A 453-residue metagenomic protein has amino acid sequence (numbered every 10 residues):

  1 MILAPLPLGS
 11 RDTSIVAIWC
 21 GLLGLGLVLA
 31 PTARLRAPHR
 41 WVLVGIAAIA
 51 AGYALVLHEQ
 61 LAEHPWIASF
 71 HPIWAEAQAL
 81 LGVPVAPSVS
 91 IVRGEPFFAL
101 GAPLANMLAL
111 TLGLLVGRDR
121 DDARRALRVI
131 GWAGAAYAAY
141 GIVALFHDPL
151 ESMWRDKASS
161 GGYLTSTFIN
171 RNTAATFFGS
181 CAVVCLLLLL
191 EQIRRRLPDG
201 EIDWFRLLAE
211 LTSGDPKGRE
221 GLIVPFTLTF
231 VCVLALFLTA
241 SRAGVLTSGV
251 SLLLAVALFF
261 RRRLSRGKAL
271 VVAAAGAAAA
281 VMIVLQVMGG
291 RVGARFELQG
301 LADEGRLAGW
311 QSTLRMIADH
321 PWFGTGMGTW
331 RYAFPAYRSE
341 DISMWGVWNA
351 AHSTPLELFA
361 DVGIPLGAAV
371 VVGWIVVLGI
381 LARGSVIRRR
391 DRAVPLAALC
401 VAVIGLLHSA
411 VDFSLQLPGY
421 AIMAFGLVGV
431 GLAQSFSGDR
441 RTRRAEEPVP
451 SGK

Functional and structural regions predicted by a protein language model:
M1-I2, G134, I223-L228, N349 (+2 more regions): Loop-to-helix entry and N-terminal half of a specific, functionally important transmembrane alpha helix in multi-pass
M1-W132, L187-F226, L253-A277, L301 (+3 more regions): Transmembrane signal-anchor hairpin modules in multi-pass inner-membrane enzymes, especially those that act on
I2-R11, N170, E357-D361, V394-L427: Membrane helix-loop boundary segments at the extracytoplasmic
P7-I18, G141, F146, I169-T173 (+4 more regions): Helix-loop-helix junctions and helix-breaking kinks within/between transmembrane helices of multi-pass membrane
L55-E59, E63-W66, A139, A144-D156 (+7 more regions): A membrane-periplasm/extracellular boundary helix in multi-pass inner-membrane enzymes that assemble envelope glycans
Q60, N170, L307-W348, P355 (+1 more regions): TM-adjacent membrane-interface loops and short helices in multi-pass inner/ER membrane proteins
L100, E151-L188, A243, G346 (+1 more regions): Membrane-interface segments at transmembrane-helix junctions in multi-pass inner-membrane proteins
I364-L396: Hydrophobic transmembrane alpha-helices and their immediate junctions
